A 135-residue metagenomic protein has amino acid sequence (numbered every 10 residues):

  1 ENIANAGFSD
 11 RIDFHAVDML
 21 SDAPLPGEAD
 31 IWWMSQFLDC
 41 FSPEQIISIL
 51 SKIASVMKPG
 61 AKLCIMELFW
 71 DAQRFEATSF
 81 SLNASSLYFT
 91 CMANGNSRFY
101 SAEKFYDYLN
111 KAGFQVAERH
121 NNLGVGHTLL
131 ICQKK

Functional and structural regions predicted by a protein language model:
E1-K135: Alpha-helical subdomain
